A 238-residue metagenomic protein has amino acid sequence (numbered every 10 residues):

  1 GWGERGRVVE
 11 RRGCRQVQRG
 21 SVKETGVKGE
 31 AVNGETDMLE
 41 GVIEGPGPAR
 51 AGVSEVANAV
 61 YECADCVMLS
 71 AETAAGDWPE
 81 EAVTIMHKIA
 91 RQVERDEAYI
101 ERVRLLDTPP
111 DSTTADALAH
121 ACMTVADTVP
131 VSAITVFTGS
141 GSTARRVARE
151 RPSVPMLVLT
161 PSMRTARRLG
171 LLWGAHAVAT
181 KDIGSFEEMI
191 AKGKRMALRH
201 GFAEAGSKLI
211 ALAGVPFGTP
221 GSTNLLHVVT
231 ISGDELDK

Functional and structural regions predicted by a protein language model:
G1-R7, E55-P79: Glycine-rich phosphate-binding active-site loops on the catalytic face of alpha/beta enzymes
R11-C14, T73-R95, L225-V229: C-terminal helical cap(s) of enzyme catalytic domains, especially alpha/beta-barrels
V22, V27, M86-M123: Long, charged amphipathic helices and adjacent flexible linkers at domain junctions
E35, S70-A71, G76, R95-L105 (+3 more regions): Flexible, glycine/charged-enriched surface loops at secondary-structure junctions
D37, A59, V147, L209: Conserved, mostly hydrophobic/aromatic
E40-E62: Catalytic cores of alpha/beta
T143-R145, R151-E188: Nucleotide-binding motor/catalytic cores of P-loop/tubulin-like NTPases across gene-expression machines
R195-M196, G201-F217, T223-L236: C-terminal binding/interaction regions
